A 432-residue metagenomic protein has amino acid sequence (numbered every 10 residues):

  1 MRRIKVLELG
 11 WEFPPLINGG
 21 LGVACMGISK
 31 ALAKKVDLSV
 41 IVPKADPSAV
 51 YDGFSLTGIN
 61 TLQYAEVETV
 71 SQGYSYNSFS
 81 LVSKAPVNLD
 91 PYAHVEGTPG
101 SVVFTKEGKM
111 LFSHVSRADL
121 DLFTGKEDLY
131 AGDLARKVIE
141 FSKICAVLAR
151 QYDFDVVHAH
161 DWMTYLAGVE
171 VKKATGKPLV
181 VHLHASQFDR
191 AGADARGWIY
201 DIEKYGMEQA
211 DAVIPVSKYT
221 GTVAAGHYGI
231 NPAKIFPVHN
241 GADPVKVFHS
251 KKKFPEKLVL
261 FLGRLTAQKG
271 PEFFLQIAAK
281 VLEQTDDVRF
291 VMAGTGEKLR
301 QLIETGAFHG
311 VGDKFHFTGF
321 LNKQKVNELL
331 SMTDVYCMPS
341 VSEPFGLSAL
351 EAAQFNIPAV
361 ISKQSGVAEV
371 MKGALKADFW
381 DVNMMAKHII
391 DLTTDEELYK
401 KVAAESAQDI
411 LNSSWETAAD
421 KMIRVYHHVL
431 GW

Functional and structural regions predicted by a protein language model:
V40-A149: A conserved catalytic-core segment of Leloir-type glycosyltransferases
I214, K253-A278, V291, A403: Conserved donor-binding/catalytic core segment of Leloir-type glycosyltransferases
Y219, G241: Carbohydrate-associated surface elements
I303-L321: Nucleotide-activated donor-binding/catalytic signature segment of Leloir-type glycosyltransferases, i.e., the conserved
F320-L321, E328-T333: Short alpha-helical donor nucleotide-sugar binding micro-motif in glycosyltransferases
V341: Aromatic "clamp/platform" in nucleotide-sugar-dependent glycosyltransferases that forms part of the donor/acceptor
P358-I361: Short hydrophobic beta-strand element within catalytic cores of glycosyltransferases and related nucleotide-activated
A374-V382, D391-E396: Conserved acidic donor-binding segment of nucleotide-sugar-dependent glycosyltransferases
